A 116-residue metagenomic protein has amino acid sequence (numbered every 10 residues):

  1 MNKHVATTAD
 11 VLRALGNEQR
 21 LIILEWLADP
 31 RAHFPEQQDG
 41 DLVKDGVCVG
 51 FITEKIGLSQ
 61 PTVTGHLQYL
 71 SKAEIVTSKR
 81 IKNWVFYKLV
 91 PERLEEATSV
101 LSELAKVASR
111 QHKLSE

Functional and structural regions predicted by a protein language model:
M1-L21, E25-W26, L67, K72-I75 (+1 more regions): N-terminal leader segment of winged-helix/HTH proteins
D10-R13, E18-S59, V85-R93: N-terminal helix-turn-helix DNA-binding core of bacterial DNA-binding proteins
E36, K72-I81, K88: Beta-hairpin "wing" of winged helix-turn-helix
K72, E103-K106: Regular, well-ordered alpha-helical segments
L94-L101: C-terminal structural segments of small proteins and small subunits
A108-L114: Short, charged, intrinsically disordered terminal tails
